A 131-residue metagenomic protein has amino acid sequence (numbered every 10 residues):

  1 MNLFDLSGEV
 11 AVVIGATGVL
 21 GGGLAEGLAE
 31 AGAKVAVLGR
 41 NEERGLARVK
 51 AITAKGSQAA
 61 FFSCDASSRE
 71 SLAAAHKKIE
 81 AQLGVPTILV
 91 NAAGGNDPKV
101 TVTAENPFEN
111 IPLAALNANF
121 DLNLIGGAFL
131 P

Functional and structural regions predicted by a protein language model:
M1-V12: Flexible N-terminal pre-Rossmann segment of NAD(P)-dependent oxidoreductases
V10, T17-V19, N41: Conserved glycine-rich cofactor-binding loop
I14, P86-G94, P98-T101, N123: Rossmann-fold scaffold of SDR-type NAD(P)-dependent oxidoreductases
A33-R48: Conserved glycine-rich Rossmann-like NAD(P)H-binding loop of the short-chain dehydrogenase/reductase
E42-E43, S63-K77, L113: The beta1-alpha1 cofactor-binding region of Rossmann-like NAD(H)/NADP(H)-dependent oxidoreductases
A75, V90, G126, L130-P131: Hydrophobic positions on the long internal alpha-helix of Rossmann-like NAD(P)-dependent oxidoreductase domains
T87, E109-A128: Catalytic Tyr-X3-Lys loop
G95-N117: Conserved mid-core segment of classical short-chain dehydrogenase/reductases
